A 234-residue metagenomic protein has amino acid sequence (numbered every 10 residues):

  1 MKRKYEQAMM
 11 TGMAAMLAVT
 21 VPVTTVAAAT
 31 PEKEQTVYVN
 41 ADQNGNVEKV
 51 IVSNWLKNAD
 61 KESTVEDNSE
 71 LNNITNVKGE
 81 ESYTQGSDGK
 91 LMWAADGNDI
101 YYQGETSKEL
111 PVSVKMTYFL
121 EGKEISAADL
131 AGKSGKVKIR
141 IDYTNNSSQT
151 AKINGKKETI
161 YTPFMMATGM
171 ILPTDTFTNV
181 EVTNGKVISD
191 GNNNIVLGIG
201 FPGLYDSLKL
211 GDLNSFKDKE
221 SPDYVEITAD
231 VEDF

Functional and structural regions predicted by a protein language model:
K2-F234: Cytosol-facing boundaries of transmembrane alpha helices in integral membrane proteins
